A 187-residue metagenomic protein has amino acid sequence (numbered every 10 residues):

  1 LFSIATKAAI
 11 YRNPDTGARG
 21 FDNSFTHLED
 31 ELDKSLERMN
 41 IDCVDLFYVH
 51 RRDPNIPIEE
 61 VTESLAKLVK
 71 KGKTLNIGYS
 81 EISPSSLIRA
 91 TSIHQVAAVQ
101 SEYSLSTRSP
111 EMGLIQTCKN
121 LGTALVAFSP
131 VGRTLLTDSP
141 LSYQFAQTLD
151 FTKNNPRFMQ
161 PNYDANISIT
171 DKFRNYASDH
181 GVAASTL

Functional and structural regions predicted by a protein language model:
L1, D42-V44, V96: A general structural motif
L1-N13: A short, structured active-site edge motif that brings together acidic residues
S3, Y48, A98-Q100: Conserved beta-strand segments that form the floor/walls of ligand-binding pockets within enzyme and binding domains
R12-E29, H50-N55: Active-site mouth loops of central-metabolism enzymes
F21-N40, E60, S83-R89: Short, acidic/polar
L36-P54: Active-site groove signature of glycoside hydrolases
R52-T186: Beta/alpha (TIM)-barrel catalytic core signal, keyed to glycine-rich beta->alpha loops juxtaposed to Asp/Glu that bind
